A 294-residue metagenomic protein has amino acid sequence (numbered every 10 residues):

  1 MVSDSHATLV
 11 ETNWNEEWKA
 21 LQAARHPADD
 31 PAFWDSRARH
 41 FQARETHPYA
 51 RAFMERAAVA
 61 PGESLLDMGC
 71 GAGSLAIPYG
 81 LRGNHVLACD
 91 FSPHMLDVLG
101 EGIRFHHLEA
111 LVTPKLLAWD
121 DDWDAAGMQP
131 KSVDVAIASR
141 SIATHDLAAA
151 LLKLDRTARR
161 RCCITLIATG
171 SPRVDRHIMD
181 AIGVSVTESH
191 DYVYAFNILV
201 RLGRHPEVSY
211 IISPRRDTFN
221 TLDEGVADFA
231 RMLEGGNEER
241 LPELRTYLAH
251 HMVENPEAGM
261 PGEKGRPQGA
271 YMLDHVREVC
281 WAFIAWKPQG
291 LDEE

Functional and structural regions predicted by a protein language model:
V2-A60: Conserved class I S-adenosyl-L-methionine
G62-G71: Conserved class I S-adenosyl-L-methionine
Y79-D122: Class I SAM-dependent methyltransferase SAM/SAH-binding core
V133-A148: A short SAM/SAH-binding and catalytic strip from SAM-dependent methyltransferases
R159-T169: Conserved beta-strand signature within the Rossmann-like core of class I S-adenosyl-L-methionine
I167-V186: Short, glycine-/aromatic-enriched active-site segment of Class I SAM-dependent methyltransferases
Y210-E294: Conserved Class I S-adenosyl-L-methionine
